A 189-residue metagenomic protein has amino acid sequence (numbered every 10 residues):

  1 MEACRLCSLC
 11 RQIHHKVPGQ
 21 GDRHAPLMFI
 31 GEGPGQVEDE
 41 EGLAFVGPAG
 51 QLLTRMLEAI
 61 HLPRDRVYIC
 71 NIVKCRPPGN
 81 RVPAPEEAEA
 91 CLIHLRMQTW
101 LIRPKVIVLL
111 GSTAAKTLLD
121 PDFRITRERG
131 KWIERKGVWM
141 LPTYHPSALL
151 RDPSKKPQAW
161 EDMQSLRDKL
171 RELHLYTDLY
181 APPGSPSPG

Functional and structural regions predicted by a protein language model:
M1-G189: A polyanion-binding, active-site-adjacent surface
